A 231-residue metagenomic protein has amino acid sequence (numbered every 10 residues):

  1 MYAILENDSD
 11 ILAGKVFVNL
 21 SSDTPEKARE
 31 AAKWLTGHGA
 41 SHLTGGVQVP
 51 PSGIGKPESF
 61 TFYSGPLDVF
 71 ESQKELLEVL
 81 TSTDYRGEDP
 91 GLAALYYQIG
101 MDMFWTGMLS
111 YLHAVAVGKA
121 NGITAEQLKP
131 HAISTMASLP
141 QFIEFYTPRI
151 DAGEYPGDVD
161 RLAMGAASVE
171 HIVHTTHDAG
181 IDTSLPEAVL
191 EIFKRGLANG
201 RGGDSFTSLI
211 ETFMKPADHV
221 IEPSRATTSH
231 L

Functional and structural regions predicted by a protein language model:
Y2-S9, E71, E170, T207: Amphipathic, non-transmembrane alpha-helical secondary structure
I4, S22-W105: Rossmann-fold dinucleotide-binding core
D10-A28: ADP-ribose/adenylate-binding Rossmann-like module
I11-L12, W34-L35, V117: A short helix-coil junction within the Rossmann-fold of NAD(P)-dependent oxidoreductases
V16, S41, F60, D182-S184: Proline-centered loop/turn at the N-terminus of a beta-strand
L92-P216: Helical "substrate-binding/catalytic lid" subdomain of Rossmann-like NAD(P)-dependent dehydrogenases/reductases
P223-L231: Eukaryotic N-terminal low-complexity, Ser/Thr- and Lys/Arg-rich leader segments that predominantly function as
